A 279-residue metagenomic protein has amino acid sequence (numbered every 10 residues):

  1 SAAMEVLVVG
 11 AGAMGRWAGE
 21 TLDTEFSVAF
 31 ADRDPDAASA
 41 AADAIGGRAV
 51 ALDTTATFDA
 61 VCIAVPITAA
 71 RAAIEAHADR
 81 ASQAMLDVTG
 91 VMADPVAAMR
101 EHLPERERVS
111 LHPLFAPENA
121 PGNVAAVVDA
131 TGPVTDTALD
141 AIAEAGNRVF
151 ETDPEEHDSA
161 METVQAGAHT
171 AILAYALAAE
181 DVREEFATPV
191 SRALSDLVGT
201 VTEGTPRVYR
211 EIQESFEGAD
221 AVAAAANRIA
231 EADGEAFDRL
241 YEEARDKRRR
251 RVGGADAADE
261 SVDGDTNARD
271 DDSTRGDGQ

Functional and structural regions predicted by a protein language model:
S1-V50, A56: NAD(P)+-binding Rossmann beta1-loop-alpha1 motif at the extreme N-terminus of oxidoreductases
S1-V8, A13-A18, A73, H77 (+3 more regions): Secretory targeting signatures
E25-F26, F58-D59, A81-S82, P121-G122 (+1 more regions): Short, well-ordered alpha-helix to beta-strand connector turns
A29, C62, L86, E107-L111 (+2 more regions): Hydrophobic/aromatic beta-strand patches that form the interior of the parallel beta-sheet core in alpha/beta enzyme
R33, G90, P113-L114, P154-E155: Short, ordered loop/turn segments at secondary-structure junctions
L52-M99: Rossmann-fold NAD(P) dinucleotide-binding segment
V91-N147: Rossmann-fold dinucleotide-binding core
R148-D263, R275-Q279: An accessory alpha-helical subdomain
